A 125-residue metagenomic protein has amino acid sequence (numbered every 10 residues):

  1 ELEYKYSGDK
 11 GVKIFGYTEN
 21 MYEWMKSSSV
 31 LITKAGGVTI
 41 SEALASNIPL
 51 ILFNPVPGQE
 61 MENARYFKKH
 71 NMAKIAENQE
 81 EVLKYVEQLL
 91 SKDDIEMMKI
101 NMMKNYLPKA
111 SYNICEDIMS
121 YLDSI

Functional and structural regions predicted by a protein language model:
E1-I125: Nucleotide-activated sugar donor-binding and catalytic core shared by glycosyltransferases and related lipid-linked
